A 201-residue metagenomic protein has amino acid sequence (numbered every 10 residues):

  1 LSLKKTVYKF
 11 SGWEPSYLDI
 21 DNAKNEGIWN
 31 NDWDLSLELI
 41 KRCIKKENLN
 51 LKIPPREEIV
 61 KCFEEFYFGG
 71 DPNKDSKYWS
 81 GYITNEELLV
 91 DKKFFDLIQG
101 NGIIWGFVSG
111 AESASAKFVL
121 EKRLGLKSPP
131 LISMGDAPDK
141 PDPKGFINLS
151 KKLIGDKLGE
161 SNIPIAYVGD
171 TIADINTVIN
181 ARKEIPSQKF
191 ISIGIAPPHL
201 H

Functional and structural regions predicted by a protein language model:
L1-D21: Active-site neighborhood of HAD-like aspartate-dependent phosphohydrolases
L3, A116-L120, L149, V178: Hydrophobic packing residues within well-ordered alpha-helices of enzyme cores
K4-S11, W33-L49, L149: Helix-loop "lid/cap" segments that line or gate small-molecule binding pockets
I20-K24, L126-K144: A short, structured active-site edge motif that brings together acidic residues
K61, E65-F107, A111-E121, P143: Short, acidic loop-to-helix structural element flanking the phosphoryl-transfer center in phosphate-processing enzymes
K140-E160: Short loop-to-alpha-helix "cap/lid" segments that border enzyme active sites across diverse enzyme classes
I163-I165: Alpha/beta-hydrolase fold nucleophile elbow
Y167-H201: Acidic, Mg2+-coordinating phosphoryl-transfer loop and its flanking beta/alpha structural elements, shared across
